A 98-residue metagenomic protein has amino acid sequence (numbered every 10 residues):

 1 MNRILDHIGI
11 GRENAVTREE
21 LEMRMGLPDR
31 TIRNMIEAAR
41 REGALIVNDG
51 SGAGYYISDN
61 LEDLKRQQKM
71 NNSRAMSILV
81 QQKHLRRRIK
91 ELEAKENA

Functional and structural regions predicted by a protein language model:
M1-L5: Short, leucine-enriched amphipathic alpha-helices that occur as contiguous helical runs
I8-N14, E42: Short helix-capping/hinge SLiMs at alpha-helix to coil transitions
T17-R24: A short acidic, leucine-rich amphipathic alpha-helix
L27-A38: Short amphipathic alpha-helical interaction segments
R40-G50: A short, conserved structural fragment
S51-D59: Minor-groove-contacting beta-hairpin "wing" of winged helix-turn-helix DNA-binding domains
L61-Q67: Short, charged/polar, Gly/Pro-enriched secondary-structure boundary elements
Q67-A98: Long, low-complexity, charge-rich intrinsically disordered regions
